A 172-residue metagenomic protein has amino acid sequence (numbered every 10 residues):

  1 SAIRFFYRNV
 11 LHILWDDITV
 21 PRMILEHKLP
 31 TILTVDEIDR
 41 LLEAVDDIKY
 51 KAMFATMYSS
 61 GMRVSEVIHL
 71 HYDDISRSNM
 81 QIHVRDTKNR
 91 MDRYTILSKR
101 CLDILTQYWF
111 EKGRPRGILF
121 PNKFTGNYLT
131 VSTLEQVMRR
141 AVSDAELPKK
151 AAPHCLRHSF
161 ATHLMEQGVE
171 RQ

Functional and structural regions predicted by a protein language model:
S1-Q172: Conserved catalytic core of the tyrosine transesterase superfamily
